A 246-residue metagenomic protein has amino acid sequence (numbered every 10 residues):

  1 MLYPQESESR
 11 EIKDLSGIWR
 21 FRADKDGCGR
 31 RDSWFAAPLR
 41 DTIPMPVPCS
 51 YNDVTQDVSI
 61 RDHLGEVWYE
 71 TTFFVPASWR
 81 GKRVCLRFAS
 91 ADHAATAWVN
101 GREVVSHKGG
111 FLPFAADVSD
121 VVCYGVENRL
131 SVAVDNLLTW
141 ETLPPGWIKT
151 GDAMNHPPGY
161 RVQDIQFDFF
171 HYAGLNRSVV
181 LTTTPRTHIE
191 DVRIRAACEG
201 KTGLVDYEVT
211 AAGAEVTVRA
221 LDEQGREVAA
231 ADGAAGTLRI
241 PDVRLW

Functional and structural regions predicted by a protein language model:
M1-W246: Secreted/periplasmic carbohydrate-active enzymes, especially glycoside hydrolases
